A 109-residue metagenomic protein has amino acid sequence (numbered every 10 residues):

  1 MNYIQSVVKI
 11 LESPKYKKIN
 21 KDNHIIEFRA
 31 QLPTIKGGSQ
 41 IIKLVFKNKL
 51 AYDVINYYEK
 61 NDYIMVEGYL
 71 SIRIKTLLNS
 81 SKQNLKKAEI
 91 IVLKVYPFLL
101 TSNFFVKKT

Functional and structural regions predicted by a protein language model:
M1-T109: Single-stranded nucleic acid-binding surfaces, predominantly the OB-fold ssDNA-binding core
